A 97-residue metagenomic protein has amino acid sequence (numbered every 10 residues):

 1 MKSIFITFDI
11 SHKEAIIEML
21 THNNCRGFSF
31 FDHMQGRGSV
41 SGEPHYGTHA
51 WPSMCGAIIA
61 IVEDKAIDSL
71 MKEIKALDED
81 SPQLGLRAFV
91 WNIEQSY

Functional and structural regions predicted by a protein language model:
M1-Y97: Positively charged, small/polar-rich N-terminal and surface patches that mediate targeting and assembly and bind
